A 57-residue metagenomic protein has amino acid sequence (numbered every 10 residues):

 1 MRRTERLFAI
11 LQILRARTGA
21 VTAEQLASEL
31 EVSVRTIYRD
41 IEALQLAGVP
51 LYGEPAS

Functional and structural regions predicted by a protein language model:
M1-S57: Short, basic/aromatic recognition patches that contact phosphate-bearing ligands
